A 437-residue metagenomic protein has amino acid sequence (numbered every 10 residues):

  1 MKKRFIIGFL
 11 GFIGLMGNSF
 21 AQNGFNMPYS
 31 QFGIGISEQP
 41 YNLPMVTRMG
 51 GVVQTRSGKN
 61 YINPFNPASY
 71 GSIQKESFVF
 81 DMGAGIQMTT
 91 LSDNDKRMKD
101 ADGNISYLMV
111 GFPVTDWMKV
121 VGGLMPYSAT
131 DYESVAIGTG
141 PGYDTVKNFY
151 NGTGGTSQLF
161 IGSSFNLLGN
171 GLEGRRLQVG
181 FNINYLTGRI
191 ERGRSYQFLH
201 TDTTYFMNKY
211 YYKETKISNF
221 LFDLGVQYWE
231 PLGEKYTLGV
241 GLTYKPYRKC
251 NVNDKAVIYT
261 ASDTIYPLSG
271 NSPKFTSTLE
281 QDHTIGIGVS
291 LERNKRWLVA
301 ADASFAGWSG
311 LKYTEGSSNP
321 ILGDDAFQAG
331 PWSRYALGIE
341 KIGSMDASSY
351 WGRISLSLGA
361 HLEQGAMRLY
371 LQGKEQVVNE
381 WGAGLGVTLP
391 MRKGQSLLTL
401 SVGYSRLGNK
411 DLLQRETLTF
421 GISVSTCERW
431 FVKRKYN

Functional and structural regions predicted by a protein language model:
M1-N26, N437: Bacterial Sec-dependent N-terminal signal peptides
F9, I13, S57, G71-S72 (+4 more regions): Residues in flexible loops and secondary-structure boundaries
G17-S128: N-terminal, post-signal peptide beta-strand-biased segments of exported outer-membrane/organellar beta-barrel and other
Q22-Y41, V46-T47, W117-N437: Outer-membrane beta-barrel porins/channels
